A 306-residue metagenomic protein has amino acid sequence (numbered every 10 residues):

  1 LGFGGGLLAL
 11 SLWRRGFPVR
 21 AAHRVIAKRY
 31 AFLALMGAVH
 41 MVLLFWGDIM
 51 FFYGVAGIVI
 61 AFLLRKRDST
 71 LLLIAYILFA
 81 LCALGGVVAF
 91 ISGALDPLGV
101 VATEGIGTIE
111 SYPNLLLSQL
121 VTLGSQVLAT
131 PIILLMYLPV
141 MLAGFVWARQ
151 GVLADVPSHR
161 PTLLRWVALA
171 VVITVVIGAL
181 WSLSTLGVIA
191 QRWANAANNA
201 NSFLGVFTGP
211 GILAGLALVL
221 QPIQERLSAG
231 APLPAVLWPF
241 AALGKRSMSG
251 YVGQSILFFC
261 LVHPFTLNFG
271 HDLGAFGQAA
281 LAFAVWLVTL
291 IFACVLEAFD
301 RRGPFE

Functional and structural regions predicted by a protein language model:
L1-G5, F32-L44, I173-W181, A242-F269: Kinked, hydrophobic transmembrane alpha-helices enriched for aromatic residues and small/kink-inducing positions
L1-M50: Membrane helical hairpin/interfacial module
G2-L7, I49-L64, I132-D155, L204-E225: Specific transmembrane alpha-helix
P18-V19, L35, V88-A102, N114 (+4 more regions): Juxtamembrane/transmembrane-helix boundary motifs at the membrane-water interface
V42-V59, T70-Y76: Hydrophobic alpha-helical membrane segments of integral membrane proteins
V59-I77, V146-L169: Solvent-exposed interhelical
I77-R149: Long hydrophobic alpha-helical segments that form multi-pass transmembrane helix bundles in integral membrane proteins
I189-R301: Alpha-helical transmembrane segments of multi-pass integral membrane proteins
